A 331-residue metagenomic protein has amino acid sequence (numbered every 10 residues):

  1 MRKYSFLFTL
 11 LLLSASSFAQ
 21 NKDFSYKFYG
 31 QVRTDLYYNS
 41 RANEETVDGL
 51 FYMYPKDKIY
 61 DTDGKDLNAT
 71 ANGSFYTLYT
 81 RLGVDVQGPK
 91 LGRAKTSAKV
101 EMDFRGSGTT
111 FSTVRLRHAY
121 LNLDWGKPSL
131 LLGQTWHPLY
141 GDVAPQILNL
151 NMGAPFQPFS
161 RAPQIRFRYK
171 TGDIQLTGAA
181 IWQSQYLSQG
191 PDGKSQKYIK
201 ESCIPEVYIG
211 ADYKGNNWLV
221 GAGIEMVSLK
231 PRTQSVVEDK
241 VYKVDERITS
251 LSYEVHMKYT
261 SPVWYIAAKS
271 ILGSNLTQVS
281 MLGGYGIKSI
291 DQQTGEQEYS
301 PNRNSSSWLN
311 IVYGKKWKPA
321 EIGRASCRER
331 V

Functional and structural regions predicted by a protein language model:
M1-N21: Bacterial Sec-dependent N-terminal signal peptides
S16, F51, G153-F156, I165 (+1 more regions): Short, intrinsically disordered/low-complexity patches at protein termini and at juxtamembrane boundaries
N21-D48, I59-Y60, G64-Y186, C203-I204 (+3 more regions): Outer membrane beta-barrel
A42-V47, T109-R115, D142-L150, L187-I199 (+4 more regions): Outer-membrane beta-barrel translocator domains and adjoining extracellular loop/strand segments of Gram-negative
M53-I59: Perimembrane loop-to-helix junctions flanking transmembrane segments
N217-R328: Detector for outer-membrane/organellar transmembrane beta-barrel domains, recognizing the amphipathic beta-strand
